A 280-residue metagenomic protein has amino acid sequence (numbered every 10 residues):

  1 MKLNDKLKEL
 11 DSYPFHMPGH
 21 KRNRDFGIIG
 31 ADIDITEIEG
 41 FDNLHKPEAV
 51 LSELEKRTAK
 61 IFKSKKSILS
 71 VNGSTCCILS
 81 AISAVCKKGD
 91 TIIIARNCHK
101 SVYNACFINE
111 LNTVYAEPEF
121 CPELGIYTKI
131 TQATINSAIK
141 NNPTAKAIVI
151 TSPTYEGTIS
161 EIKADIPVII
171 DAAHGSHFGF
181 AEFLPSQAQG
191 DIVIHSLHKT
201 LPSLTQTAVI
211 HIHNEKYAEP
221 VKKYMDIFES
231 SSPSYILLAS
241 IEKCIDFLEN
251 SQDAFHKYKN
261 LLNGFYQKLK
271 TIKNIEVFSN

Functional and structural regions predicted by a protein language model:
M1-A49: N-terminal "arm"/small-domain region of PLP-dependent enzymes with the aminotransferase-like
K2-D5, R24-G27, R57, I61-S64 (+1 more regions): Conserved PLP-enzyme active-site core in the AAT-like
G19, V71, S279: Pocket-edge structural micro-motifs
A31-S74, N97: Conserved N-terminal alpha-helix of the aminotransferase class I/II PLP-enzyme fold
